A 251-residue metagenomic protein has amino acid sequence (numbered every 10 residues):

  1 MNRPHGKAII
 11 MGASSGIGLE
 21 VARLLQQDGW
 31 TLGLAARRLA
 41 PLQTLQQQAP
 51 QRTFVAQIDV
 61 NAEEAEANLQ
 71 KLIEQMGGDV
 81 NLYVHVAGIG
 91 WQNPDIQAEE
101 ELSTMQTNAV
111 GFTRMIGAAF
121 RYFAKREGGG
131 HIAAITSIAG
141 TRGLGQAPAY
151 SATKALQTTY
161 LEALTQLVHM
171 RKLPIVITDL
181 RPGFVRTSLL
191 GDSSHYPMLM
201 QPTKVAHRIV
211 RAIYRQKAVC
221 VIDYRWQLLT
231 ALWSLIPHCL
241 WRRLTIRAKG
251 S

Functional and structural regions predicted by a protein language model:
S14-S15: Conserved glycine-rich cofactor-binding loop
A49-E64: Rossmann-fold cofactor-recognition segment
V84-Q92: Conserved NAD(P)H cofactor-binding loop of Rossmann-fold oxidoreductase domains
N93-Q106: Short alpha-helical oligomerization interface
I116, T153: Active-site helix of classical SDR
S137: Residue(s) in the substrate-gating loop at a strand-loop-helix junction that position the organic substrate next
D179, S194-T230: C-terminal helical subdomain
